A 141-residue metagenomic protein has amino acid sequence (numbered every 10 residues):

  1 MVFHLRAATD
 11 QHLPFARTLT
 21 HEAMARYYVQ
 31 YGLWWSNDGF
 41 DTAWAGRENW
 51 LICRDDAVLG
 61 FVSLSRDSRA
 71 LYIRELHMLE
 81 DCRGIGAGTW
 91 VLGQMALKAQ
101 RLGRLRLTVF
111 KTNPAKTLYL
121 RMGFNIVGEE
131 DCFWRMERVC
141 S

Functional and structural regions predicted by a protein language model:
V2-T18: A short beta-loop-alpha structural element at the N-terminal edge of CoA-dependent acyl/N-acetyltransferase catalytic
R17-A43, R47: Conserved GNAT-fold acetyl-CoA-binding loop/helix
N49-R54: Cytosolic beta-strand hydrophobic patch enriched in CBS
A57-S65, Y72-H77: Conserved beta-strand in the GNAT
R74, L79, R83, F110: Residue-level recognition of the GNAT/N-acetyltransferase active site
M78, G84-L97, T117-R121: Conserved acetyl-CoA-binding loop-helix of GNAT-fold acetyltransferases
T89-W90, T112-R135: Conserved active-site alpha-helix within GNAT-family acetyltransferase domains
A99-K111: Conserved GNAT acetyl-CoA-binding A-motif
